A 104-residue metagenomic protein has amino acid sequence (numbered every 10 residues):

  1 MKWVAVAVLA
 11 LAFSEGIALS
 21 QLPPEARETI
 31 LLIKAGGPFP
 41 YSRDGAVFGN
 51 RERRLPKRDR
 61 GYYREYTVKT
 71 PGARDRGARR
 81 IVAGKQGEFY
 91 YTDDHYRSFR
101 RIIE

Functional and structural regions predicted by a protein language model:
M1-E15: Core subunits and conserved enzymes of cellular information-processing and envelope-translocation systems across
F13-G16, P24, A46-G49: Terminal low-complexity/charged segments
G16-S20, K85-E88: Second-shell loop/turn segments in exported
E25-T29, H95: Stable alpha-helical elements in mature extracytoplasmic
K34-E104: Functional cores of ribonucleases/endoribonucleases
